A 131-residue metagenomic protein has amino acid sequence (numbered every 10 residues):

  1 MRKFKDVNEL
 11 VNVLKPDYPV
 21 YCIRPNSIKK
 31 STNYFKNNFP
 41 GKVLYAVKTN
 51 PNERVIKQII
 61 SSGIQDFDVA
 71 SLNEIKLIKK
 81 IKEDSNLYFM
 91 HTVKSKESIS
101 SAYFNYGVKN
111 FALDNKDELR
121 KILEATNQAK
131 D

Functional and structural regions predicted by a protein language model:
M1-N110, K116-D131: A charged N-terminal "starter" segment
